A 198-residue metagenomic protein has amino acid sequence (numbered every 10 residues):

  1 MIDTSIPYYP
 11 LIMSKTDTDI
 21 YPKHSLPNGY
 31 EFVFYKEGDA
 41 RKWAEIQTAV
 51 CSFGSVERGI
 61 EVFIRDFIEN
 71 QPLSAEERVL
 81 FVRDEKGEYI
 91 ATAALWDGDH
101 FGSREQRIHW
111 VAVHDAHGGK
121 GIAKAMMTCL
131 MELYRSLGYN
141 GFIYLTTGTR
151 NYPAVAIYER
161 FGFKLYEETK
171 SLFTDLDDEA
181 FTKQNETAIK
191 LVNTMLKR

Functional and structural regions predicted by a protein language model:
M1-N28: Acyl-donor-binding surface of acyltransferase catalytic domains
T4, Y158-E168: Conserved acetyl-CoA-binding loop of GNAT-fold acetyltransferases
E31-W43: A short beta-loop-alpha structural element at the N-terminal edge of CoA-dependent acyl/N-acetyltransferase catalytic
Y35, V111-V113, T147: Hydrophobic adenine-recognition pocket in adenosine-nucleotide-binding enzymes
Q47-A112: A conserved beta-strand-loop-helix scaffold within acyl/acetyltransferase catalytic domains
W110-V113, G119-S136, A156-R160: Conserved acetyl-CoA-binding loop-helix of GNAT-fold acetyltransferases
Y134-T147: Conserved GNAT acetyl-CoA-binding A-motif
Y144-V155, S171-T182: Conserved beta-strand-loop-alpha-helix junction that forms the acyl-donor binding cleft
